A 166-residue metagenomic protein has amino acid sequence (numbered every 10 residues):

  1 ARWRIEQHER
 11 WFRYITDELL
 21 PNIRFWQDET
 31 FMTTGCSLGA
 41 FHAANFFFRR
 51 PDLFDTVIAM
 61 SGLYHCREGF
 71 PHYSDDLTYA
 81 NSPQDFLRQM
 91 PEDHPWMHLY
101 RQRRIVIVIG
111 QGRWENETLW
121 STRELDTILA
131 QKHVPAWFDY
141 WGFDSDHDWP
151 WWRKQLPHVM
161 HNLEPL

Functional and structural regions predicted by a protein language model:
A1-L166: Non-catalytic cap/lid and distal C-terminal segments of serine-dependent acyl enzymes
